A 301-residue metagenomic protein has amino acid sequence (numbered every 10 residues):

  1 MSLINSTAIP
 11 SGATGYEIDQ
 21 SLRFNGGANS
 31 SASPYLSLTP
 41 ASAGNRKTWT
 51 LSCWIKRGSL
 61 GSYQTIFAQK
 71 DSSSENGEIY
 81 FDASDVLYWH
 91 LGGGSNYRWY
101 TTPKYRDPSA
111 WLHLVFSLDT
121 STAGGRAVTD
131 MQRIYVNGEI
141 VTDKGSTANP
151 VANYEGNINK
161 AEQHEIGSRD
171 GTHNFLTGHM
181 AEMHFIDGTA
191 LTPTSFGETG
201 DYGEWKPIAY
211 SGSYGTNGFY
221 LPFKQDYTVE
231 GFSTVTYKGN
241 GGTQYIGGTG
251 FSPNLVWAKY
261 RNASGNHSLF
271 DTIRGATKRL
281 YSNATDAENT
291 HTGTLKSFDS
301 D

Functional and structural regions predicted by a protein language model:
M1-Y16: Short, intrinsically disordered N-terminal pre-domain segments
I4, Y63-F67, V141: Local beta-strand/beta-hairpin segments that build beta-sheet-rich folds
I9-S11, D19-Y35, T39-P40, R57-L60 (+4 more regions): Surface-exposed molecular-recognition determinants
T48, F67-Q69: Glycan-recognition patch characteristic of GH18 chitinases/ENGases and related GlcNAc/peptidoglycan-binding proteins
T48-S52, W111-H113: Intrinsic-disorder/low-complexity, polar/charged segments enriched in Ser/Thr/Lys/Arg/Asp/Glu/Gln
S121-A123: Short glycine/acidic-enriched loop and turn motifs that connect beta-strands
A127-D130: Short coil-to-beta strand junction motifs in C2/discoidin
